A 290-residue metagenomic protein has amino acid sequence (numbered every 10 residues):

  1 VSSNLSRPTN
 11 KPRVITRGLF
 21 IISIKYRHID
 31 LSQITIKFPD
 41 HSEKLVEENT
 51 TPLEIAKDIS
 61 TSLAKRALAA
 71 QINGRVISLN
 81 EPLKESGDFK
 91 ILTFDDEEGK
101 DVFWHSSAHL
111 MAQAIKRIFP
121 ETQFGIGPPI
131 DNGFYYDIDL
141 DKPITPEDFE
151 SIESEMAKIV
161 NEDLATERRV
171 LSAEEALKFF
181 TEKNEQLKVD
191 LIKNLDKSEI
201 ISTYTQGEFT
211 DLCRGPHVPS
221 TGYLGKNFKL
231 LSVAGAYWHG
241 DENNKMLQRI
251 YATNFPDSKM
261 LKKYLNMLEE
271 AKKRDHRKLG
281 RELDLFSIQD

Functional and structural regions predicted by a protein language model:
V1, L5-N10, S42-E43, I55: A generic structured-segment signal
V1-N4, K11-H28: Short, positively charged low-complexity motifs
S3, L110, L212-P216: Conformational gate/switch positions in structured elements
S6, N10-K11, I34, A67 (+2 more regions): Exposed boundary/loop context
I22-I130, S154-K158: Ubiquitin-like/PB1-type beta-grasp interaction modules and other compact soluble beta-rich domains
E81-K84, D88-V102, Q123-P129, Y135-D290: Auxiliary tRNA-acceptor-end handling modules of aminoacyl-tRNA synthetases
